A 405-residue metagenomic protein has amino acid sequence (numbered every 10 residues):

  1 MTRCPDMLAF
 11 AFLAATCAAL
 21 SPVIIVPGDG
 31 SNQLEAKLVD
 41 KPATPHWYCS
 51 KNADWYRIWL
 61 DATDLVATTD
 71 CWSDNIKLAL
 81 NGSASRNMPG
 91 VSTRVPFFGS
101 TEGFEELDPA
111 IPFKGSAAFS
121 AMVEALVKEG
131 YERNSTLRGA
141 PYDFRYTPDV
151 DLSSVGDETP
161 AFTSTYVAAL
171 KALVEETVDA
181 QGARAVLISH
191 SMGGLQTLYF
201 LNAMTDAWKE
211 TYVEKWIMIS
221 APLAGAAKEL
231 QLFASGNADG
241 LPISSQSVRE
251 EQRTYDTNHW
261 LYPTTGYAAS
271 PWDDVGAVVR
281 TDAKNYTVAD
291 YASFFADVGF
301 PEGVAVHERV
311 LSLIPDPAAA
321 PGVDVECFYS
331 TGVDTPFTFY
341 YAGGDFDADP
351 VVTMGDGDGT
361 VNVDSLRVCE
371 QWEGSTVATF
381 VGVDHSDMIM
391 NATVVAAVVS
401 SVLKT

Functional and structural regions predicted by a protein language model:
C4-A19: Cleavable N-terminal signal peptides of Sec/SRP-targeted secreted and luminal proteins
M7-A11, C71, P96-F97, G103 (+11 more regions): Intrinsic disorder/low-structure terminal segments
A11, Y131, A319-A320: A generic structural signal for short, solvent-exposed coil/turn residues that cap or connect secondary-structure
C17-I188, M192-R249, P271-D273, D334 (+2 more regions): N-terminal non-catalytic accessory region
T254-D256, P263-T405: Terminal low-complexity/disordered tails
